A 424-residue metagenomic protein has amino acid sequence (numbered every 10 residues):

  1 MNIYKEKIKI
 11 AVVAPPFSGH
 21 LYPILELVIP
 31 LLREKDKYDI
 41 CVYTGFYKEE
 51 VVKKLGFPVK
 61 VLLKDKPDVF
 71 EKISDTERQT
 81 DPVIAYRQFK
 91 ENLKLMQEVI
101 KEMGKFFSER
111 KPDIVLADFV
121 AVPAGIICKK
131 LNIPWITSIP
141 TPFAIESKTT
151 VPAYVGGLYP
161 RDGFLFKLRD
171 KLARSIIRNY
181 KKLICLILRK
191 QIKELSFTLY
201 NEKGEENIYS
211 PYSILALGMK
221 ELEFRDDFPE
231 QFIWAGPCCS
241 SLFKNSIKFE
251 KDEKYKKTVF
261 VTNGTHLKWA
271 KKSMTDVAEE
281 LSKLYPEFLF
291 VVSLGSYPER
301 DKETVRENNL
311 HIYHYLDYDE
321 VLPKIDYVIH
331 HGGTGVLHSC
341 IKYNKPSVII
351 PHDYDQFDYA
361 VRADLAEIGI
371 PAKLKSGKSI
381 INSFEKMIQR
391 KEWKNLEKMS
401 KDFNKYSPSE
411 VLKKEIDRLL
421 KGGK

Functional and structural regions predicted by a protein language model:
M1-N2, N201: A short, compositionally biased domain-edge/stem linker segment
N2-K171, K272, D276, S282-K424: Glycosyltransferase specificity loop/lid
I10, V259-F260: Hydrophobic beta-strand anchors of alpha/beta hydrolase catalytic cores
V120, M219-K220, G264, G333: Flexible loop residues that form catalytic and substrate-binding hotspots at small-molecule/glycan-binding clefts
I177-T258, T265-H266, S296-Y297: A nucleotide-sugar donor-handling region in carbohydrate enzymes
F260-V261, L396: Buried hydrophobic side chains on well-structured beta-strands
V261-K272, S282: Extended mid-to-C-terminal alpha-helical interaction segments
